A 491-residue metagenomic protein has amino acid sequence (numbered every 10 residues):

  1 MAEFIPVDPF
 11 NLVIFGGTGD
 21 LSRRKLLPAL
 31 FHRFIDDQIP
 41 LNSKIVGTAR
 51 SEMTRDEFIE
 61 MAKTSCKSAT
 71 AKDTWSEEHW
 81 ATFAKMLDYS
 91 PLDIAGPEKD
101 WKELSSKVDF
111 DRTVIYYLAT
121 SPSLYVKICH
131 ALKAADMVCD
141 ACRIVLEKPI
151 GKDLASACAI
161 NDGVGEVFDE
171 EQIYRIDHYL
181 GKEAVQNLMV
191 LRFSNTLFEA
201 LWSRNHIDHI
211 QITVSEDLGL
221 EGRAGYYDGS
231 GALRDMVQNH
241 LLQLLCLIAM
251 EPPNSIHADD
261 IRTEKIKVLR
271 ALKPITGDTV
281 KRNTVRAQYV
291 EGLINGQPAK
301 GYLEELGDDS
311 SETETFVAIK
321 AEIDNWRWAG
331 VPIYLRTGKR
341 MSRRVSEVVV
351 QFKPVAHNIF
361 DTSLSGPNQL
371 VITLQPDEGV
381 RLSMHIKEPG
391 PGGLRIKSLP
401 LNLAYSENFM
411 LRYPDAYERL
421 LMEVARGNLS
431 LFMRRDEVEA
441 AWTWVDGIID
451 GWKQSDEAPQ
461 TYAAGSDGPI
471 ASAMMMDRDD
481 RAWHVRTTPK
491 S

Functional and structural regions predicted by a protein language model:
M1-V145, I150-S491: Secretory/organelle targeting and membrane-embedding segments
